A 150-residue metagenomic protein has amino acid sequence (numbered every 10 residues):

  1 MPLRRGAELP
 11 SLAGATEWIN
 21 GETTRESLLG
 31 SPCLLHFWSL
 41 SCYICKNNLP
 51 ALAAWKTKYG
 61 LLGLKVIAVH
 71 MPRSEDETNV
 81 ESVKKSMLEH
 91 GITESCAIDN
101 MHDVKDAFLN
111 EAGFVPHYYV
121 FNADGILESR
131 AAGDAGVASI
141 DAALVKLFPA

Functional and structural regions predicted by a protein language model:
M1-E26: N-terminal "domain-start" segment that seeds a small globular fold
T23-L28, D106-N110: Short amphipathic alpha-helix with an adjacent loop that forms part of the alpha/beta core around
S31-P32, N47-H70, L88, V137 (+1 more regions): Conserved helix-turn-beta segment immediately C-terminal to the redox Cys motif in thioredoxin-like folds
P32-C33, P116: Alpha/beta-hydrolase fold active-site loops
F37-A54, E75: Conserved redox-active cysteine motifs that mediate thiol-disulfide chemistry, especially di-cysteine Cys-X(1-2)-Cys
G63-T78, I92-H102: Thiol-based oxidoreductase modules, predominantly thioredoxin-like and allied folds used for disulfide exchange
V83-H117: Short, internal strand/loop/helix patches that form the active-site neighborhood or redox-interaction surface
P116-A150: Thiol-/selenol-based redox modules, centered on thioredoxin-like and closely related oxidoreductase domains
